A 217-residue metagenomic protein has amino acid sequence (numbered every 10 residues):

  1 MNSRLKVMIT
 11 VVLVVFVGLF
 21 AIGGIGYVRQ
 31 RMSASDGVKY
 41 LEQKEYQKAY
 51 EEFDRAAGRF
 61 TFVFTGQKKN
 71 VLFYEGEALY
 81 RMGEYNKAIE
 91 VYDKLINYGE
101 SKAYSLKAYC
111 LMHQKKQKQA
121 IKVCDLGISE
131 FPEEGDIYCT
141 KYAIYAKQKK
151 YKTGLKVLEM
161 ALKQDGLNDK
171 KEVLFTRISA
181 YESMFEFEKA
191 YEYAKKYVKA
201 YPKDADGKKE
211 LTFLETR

Functional and structural regions predicted by a protein language model:
A34, G66-Y74, K102-Y109, D136-A143 (+2 more regions): Alpha-solenoid helical repeat scaffolds
E42, R81, H113-K115, K147 (+2 more regions): Register position in tetratricopeptide repeats
Y46-Q47, Y85, Q117, Y151 (+1 more regions): TPR-repeat structural position
A56, K94-L95, L126-G127, M160-A161 (+1 more regions): Canonical positions in the second alpha-helix
T61, Y98-E100, P132, G166-N168 (+1 more regions): Short coil turns that delineate tetratricopeptide repeat
